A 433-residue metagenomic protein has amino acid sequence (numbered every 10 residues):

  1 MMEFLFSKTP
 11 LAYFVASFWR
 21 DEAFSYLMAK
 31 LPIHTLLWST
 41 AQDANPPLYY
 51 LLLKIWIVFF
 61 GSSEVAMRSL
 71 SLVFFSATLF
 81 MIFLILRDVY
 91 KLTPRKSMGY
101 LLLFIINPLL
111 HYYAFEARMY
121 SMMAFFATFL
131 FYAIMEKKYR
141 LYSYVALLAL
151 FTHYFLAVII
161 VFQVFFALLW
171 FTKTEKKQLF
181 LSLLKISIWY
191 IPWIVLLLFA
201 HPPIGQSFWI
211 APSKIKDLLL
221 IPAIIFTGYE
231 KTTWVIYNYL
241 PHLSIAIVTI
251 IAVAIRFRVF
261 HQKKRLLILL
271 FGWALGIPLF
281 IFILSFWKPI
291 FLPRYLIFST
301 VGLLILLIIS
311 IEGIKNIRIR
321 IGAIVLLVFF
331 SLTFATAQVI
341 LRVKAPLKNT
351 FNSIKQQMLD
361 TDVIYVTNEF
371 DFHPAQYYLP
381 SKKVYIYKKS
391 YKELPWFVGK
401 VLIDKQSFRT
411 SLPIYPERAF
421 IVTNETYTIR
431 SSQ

Functional and structural regions predicted by a protein language model:
E3-Y90, R95-S432: Membrane-proximal helix-loop-helix interfaces that form the catalytic/acceptor-binding platform of multi-pass membrane
